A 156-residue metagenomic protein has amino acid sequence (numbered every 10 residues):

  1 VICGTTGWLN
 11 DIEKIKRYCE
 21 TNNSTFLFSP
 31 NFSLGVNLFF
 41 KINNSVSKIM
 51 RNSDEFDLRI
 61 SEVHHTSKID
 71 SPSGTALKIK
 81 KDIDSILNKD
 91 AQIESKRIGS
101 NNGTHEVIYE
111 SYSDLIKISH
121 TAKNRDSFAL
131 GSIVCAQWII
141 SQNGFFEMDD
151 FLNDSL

Functional and structural regions predicted by a protein language model:
G4-T5, S111: Short, well-ordered coil/turn residues at beta-beta hairpins and beta-strand->alpha-helix junctions within
T5-F28, N37-K48: Rossmann-fold NAD(P)-binding glycine/threonine-rich loop
T6-W8, N31-F32, V63-H65: Short, ordered loop/turn segments at secondary-structure junctions
T25-F32, I118-A122: A short glycine/serine-rich beta->alpha loop
S45-D57: A charged, well-structured terminal subsegment
D54-L156: C-terminal substrate-binding/catalytic lobe of Rossmann-fold NAD(P)-dependent oxidoreductases
